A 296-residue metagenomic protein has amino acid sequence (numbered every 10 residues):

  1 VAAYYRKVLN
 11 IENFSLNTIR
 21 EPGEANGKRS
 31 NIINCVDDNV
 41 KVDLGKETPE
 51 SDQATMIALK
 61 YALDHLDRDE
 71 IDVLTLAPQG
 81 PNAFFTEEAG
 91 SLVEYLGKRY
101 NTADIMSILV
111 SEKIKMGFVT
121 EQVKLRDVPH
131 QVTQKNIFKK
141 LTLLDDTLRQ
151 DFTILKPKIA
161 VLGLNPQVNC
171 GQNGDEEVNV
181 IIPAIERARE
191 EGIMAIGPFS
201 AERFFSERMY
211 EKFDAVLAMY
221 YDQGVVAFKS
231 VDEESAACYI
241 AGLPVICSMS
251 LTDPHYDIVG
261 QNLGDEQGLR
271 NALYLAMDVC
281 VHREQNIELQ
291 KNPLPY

Functional and structural regions predicted by a protein language model:
V1-Y296: Anion-binding alpha/beta catalytic cores of soluble intermediary-metabolism enzymes, centered on
